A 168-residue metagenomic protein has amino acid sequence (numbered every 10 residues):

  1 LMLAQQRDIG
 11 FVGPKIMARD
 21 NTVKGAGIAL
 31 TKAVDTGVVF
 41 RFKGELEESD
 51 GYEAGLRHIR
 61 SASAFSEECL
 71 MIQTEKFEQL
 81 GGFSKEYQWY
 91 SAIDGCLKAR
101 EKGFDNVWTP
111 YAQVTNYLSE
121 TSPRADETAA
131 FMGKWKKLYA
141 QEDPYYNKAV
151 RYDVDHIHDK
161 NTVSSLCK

Functional and structural regions predicted by a protein language model:
L1, G27, C96-L97, A129-M132: Non-transmembrane alpha-helical segments in soluble domains of secreted/periplasmic/extracellular proteins
L1-T36, D105: Conserved donor NDP-sugar-binding/catalytic core segment of glycosyltransferases
M2-L3, R7-D8, E75-E78, S84-Y87 (+1 more regions): Short, intrinsically disordered, charge-balanced linker/junction segments flanking boundaries in proteins
G10-I16, M71, W108-P110, T115-L118: Short beta-strand segments
I16-A18, L30, D94, Q113 (+1 more regions): Residue-level detector of flexible, active-site-proximal loop/helix-junction positions within diverse enzyme catalytic
R19-V23, W89, T115-Y117: Flexible loop/turn segments at secondary-structure boundaries
D20-N21, V34-A62, S66, M71 (+2 more regions): C-terminal, non-catalytic tails of nucleotide-sugar-dependent glycosyltransferases
G55-G81, E86-Q113: A short, conserved alpha-helix in the catalytic core of glycosyltransferases
